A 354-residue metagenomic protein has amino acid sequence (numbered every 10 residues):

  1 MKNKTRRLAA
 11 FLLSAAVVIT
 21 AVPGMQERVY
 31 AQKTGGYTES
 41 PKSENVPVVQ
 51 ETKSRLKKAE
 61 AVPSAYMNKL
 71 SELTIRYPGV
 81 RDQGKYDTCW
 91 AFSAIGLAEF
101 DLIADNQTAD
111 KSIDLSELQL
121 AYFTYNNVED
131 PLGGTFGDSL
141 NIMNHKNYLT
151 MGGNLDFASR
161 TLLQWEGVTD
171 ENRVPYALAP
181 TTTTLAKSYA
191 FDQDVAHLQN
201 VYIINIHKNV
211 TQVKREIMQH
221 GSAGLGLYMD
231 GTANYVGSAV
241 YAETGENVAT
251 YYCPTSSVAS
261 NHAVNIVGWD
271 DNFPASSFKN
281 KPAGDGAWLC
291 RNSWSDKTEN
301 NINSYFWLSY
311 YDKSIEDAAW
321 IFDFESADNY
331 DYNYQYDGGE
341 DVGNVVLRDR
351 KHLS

Functional and structural regions predicted by a protein language model:
K2-L12: Bacterial N-terminal signal peptides that target proteins for export
L12-T20: Bacterial N-terminal signal peptides
I19-K33: Sec-dependent signal peptide cleavage junction
V29-K33, R81, L225: Papain-like cysteine protease catalytic domains, especially those used for deubiquitination and ubiquitin-like
V29-T74: N-terminal zymogen propeptides
R76-Q83: Immediate flanking context of iron-sulfur cluster ligation sites
K85-E99, Q119-R291, S295-S354: Predominantly the structural core of cysteine protease catalytic domains
F100-L118: Phosphate-handling active-site elements
